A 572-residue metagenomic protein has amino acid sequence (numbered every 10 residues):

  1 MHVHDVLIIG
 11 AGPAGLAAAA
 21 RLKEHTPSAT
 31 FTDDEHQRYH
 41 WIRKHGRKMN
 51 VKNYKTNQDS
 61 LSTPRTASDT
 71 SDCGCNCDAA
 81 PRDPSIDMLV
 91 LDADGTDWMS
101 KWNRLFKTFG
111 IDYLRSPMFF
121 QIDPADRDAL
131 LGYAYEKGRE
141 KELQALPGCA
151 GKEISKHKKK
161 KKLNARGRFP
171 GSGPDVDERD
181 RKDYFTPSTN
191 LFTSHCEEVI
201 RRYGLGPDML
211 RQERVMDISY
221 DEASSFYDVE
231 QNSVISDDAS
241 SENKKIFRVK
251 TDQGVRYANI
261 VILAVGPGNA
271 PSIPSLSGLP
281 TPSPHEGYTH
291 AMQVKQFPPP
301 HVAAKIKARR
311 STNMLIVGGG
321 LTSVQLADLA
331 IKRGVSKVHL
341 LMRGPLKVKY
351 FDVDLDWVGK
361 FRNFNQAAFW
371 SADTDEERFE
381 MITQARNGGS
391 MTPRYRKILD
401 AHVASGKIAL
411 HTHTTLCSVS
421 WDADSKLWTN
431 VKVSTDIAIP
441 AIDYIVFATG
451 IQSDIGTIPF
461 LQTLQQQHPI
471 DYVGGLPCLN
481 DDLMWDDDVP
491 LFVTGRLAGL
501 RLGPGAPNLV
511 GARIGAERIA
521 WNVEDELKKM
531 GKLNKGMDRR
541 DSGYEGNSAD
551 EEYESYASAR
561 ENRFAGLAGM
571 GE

Functional and structural regions predicted by a protein language model:
M1-G95, G167-P170, D175-R333, K337-E572: Flavin (primarily FAD) cofactor-binding/catalytic cores of flavoenzymes
M99-S100: Short, solvent-exposed loop/turn elements at domain surfaces
N103-G110: N-terminal accessory scaffold of Fe(II)-dependent oxygenases
I111-R179, S240, F361-S371: Flavin (FAD/FMN) cofactor-binding and adjacent substrate-gating region of FAD-dependent oxidoreductase domains
